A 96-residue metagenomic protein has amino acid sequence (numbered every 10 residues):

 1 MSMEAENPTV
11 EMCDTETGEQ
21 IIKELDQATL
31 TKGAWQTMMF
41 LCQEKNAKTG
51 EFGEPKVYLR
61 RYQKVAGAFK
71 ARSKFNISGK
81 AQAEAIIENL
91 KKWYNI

Functional and structural regions predicted by a protein language model:
S2-E84, E88-I96: Positively charged, low-complexity terminal tracts and the immediately adjacent first secondary-structure elements
